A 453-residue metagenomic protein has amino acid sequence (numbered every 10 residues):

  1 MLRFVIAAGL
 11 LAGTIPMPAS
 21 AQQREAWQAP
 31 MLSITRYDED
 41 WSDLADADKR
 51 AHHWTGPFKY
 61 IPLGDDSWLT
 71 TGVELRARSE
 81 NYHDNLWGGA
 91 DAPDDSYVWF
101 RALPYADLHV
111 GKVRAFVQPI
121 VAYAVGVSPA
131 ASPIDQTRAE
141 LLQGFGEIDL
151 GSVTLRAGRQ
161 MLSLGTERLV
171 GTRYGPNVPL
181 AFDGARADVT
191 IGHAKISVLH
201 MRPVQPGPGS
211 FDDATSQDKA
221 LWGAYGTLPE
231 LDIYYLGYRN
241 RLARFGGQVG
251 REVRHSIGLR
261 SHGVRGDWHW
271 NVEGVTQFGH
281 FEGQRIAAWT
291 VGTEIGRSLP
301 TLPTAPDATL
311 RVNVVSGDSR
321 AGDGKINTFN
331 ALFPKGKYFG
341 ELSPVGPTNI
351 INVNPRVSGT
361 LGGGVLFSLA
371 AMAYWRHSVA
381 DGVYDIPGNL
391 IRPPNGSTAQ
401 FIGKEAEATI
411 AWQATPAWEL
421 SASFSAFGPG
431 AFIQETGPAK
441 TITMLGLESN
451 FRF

Functional and structural regions predicted by a protein language model:
M17-D95, T304-V312, R320, F453: N-terminal periplasmic/intermembrane-space "pro-region" immediately following the signal or transit peptide
Q22-E25, W54-T71, D107-R114, L150-V153 (+7 more regions): Short loop/turn motifs that connect adjacent beta-strands in outer-membrane beta-barrel proteins
A26-A51, G246-G247, Q284-G396: Extracellular/periplasmic loop regions
T70-E80, F116-I120, R156-Q160, S197-M201 (+7 more regions): Transmembrane beta-strands of outer-membrane beta-barrel proteins
R78-Y82, A115, A122-G126, Q160-L164 (+7 more regions): Structural signature of outer-membrane beta-barrel domains
N81-F100, H109-S152, T166-T172, G209 (+6 more regions): Surface-exposed loop and membrane-interface regions of Gram-negative outer-membrane beta-barrel proteins
D149-L155, R168-G322, A380, R392-A408 (+1 more regions): Signature for the C-terminal beta-barrel architecture of outer-membrane proteins
T415-E448, R452: Predominantly the C-terminal beta-signal and adjacent terminal strand-loop region of outer-membrane beta-barrel
